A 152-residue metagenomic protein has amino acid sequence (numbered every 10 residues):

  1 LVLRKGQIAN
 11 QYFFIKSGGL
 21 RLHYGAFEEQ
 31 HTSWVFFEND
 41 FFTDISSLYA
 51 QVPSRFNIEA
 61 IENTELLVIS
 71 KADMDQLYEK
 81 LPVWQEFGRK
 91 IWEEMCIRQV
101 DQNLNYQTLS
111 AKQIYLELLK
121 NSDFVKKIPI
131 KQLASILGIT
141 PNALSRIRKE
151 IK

Functional and structural regions predicted by a protein language model:
L1-F13, S17: Regulatory nucleotide-sensing modules
K5, I15, E65, Q102-N105 (+1 more regions): Localized chelating/binding microdomains that coordinate divalent metal ions or stabilize phosphate-bearing
H23, D44-I45, Q76-L77, L118 (+1 more regions): Residues that scaffold the ATP/ADP-binding catalytic core of kinase and kinase-like folds
Y24-E29: Cytochrome P450 core scaffold surrounding the K-helix E-X-X-R motif and the conserved "meander" helix-loop region
H31-K90: Cyclic-nucleotide recognition modules
E94-L104: Short, Lys/Arg-enriched N-terminal segment that forms or immediately precedes the first helix of a structured domain
L109-K152: Phosphate-/nucleic-acid-contacting segments
